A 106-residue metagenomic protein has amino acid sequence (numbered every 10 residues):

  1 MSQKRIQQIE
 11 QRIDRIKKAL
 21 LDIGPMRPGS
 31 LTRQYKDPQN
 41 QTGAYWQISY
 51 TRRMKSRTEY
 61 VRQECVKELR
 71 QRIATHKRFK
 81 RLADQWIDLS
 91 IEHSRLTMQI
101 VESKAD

Functional and structural regions predicted by a protein language model:
M1-D106: A positively charged, amphipathic N-terminal helix/segment that binds anionic biomolecules
